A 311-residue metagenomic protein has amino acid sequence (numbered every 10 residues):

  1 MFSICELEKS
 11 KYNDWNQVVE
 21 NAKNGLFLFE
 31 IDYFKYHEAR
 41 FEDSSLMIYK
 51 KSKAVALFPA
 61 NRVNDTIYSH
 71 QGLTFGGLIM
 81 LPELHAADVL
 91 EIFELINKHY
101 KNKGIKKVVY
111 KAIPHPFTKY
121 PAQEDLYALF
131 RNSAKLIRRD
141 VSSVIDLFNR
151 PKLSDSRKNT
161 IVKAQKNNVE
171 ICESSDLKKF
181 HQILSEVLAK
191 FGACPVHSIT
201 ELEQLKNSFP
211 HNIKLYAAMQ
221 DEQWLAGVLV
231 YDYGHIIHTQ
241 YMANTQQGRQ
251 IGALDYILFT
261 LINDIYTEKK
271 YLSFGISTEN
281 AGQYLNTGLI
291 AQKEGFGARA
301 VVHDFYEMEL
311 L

Functional and structural regions predicted by a protein language model:
F2-K51, V55-T66, I113-G248: A conserved beta-strand-loop-helix scaffold within acyl/acetyltransferase catalytic domains
F41-D43, N102-I105, I213, T267-K270: Short, high-confidence coil segments that cap the C-terminus of an alpha-helix and link into the following beta-strand
F58, L81, H85-I96, N212-L311: Aromatic (often tryptophan-rich) hydrophobic motifs at membrane interfaces
T66-Q71, L289: Short, flexible, mixed-charge acidic loops at enzyme active sites
H70-I79, H181-S185: Short, basic/glycine-rich phosphate-binding loops at helix/coil junctions that contact nucleotide phosphates
Q71-F75, R138, V301: Short, solvent-exposed loop/turn segments at the edges of secondary structure
L73-K119: A gly/proline- and charged-residue-enriched helix-loop-helix capping module
K107-V109, E170, Y271: Residues at or immediately flanking beta-strands
